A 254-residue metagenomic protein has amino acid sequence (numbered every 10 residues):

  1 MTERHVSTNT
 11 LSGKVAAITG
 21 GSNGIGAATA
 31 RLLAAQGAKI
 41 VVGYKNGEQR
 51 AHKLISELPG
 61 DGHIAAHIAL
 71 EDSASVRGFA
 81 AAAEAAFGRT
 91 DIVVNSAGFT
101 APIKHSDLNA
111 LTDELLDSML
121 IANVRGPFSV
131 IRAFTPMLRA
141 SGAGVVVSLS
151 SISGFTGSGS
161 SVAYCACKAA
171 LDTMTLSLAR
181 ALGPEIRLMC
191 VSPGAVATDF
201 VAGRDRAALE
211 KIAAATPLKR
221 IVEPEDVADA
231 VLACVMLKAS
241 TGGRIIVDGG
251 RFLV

Functional and structural regions predicted by a protein language model:
V15, S22-N23: Conserved glycine-rich cofactor-binding loop
S96-K104, G249-G250: Conserved NAD(P)H cofactor-binding loop of Rossmann-fold oxidoreductase domains
K104-D117, A208, I212: Substrate-binding pocket helix/loop in short-chain dehydrogenase/reductase
I131, C167, T175: Active-site helix of classical SDR
P136, A179-P184: Alpha-helical segment proximal to the catalytic Tyr-Lys
S151: Residue(s) in the substrate-gating loop at a strand-loop-helix junction that position the organic substrate next
R220-V247, F252: C-terminal substrate-recognition "lid" of short-chain dehydrogenase/reductases
